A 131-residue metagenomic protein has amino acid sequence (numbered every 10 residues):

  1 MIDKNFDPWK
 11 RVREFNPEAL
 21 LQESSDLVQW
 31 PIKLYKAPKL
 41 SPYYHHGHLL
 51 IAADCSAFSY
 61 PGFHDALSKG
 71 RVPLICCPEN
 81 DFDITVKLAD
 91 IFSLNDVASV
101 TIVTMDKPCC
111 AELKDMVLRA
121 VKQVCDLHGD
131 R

Functional and structural regions predicted by a protein language model:
I2-R131: Iron-sulfur-associated redox domains of electron-transfer enzymes in respiratory and anaerobic energy metabolism
